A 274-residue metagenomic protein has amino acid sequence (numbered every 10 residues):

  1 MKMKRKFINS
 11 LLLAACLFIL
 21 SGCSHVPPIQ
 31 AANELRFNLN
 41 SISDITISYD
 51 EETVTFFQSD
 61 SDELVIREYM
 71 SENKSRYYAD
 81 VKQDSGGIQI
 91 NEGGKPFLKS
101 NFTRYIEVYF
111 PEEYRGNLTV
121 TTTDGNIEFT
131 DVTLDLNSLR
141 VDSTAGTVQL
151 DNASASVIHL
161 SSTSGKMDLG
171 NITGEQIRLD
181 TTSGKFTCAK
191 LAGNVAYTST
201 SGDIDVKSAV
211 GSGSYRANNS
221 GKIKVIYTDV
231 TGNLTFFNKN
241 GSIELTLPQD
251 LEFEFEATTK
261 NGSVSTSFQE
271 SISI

Functional and structural regions predicted by a protein language model:
K2-L11: Bacterial N-terminal signal peptides that target proteins for export
F7, F18, G22-R76, K95-E113 (+4 more regions): Short acidic/polar N-terminal linker immediately downstream of export determinants
L12-C16: Structured C-terminal cores of nucleic-acid metabolism proteins
A31-N40, V54, A79-S161, K166-D180 (+3 more regions): Right-handed parallel beta-helix
I45-I47, V120, V141, Y215 (+1 more regions): Active-site alpha-helical segments that house and flank conserved acidic catalytic motifs for diphosphate chemistry
Y49, M70-K82, L245-T259: Generic detector of contiguous secondary-structure segments
E51, M70-E72, D124, A145 (+5 more regions): Beta-strand elements of well-folded, non-transmembrane domains
D151-N152, I158, L169-R178, F186-I274: Short, surface-exposed interaction patches in beta-rich subdomains that mediate adhesion/assembly near membranes
